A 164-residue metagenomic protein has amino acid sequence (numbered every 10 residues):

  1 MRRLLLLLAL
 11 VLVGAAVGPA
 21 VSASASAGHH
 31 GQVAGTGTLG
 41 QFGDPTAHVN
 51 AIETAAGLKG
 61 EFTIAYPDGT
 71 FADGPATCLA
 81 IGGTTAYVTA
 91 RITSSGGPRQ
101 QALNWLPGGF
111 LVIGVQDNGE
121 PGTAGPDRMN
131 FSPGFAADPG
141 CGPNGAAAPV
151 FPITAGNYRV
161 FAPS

Functional and structural regions predicted by a protein language model:
L4-L7, V11-L12, P45-T54, Q116 (+1 more regions): Generic ordered-secondary-structure signal
L4-L8, V13-G35: C-terminal region of N-terminal signal peptides and the immediate post-cleavage residues of exported proteins
S22, L39, I64, D73 (+3 more regions): Intrinsically disordered, low-complexity, compositionally biased regions/tails
L39-V115: Predominantly extracellular/secreted and cell-surface proteins with exposed, flexible low-complexity segments
T85-R159: Extracytosolic low-complexity repeat regions of secreted or lipid-anchored proteins
A162-S164: Short, solvent-exposed mixed-charge patches
